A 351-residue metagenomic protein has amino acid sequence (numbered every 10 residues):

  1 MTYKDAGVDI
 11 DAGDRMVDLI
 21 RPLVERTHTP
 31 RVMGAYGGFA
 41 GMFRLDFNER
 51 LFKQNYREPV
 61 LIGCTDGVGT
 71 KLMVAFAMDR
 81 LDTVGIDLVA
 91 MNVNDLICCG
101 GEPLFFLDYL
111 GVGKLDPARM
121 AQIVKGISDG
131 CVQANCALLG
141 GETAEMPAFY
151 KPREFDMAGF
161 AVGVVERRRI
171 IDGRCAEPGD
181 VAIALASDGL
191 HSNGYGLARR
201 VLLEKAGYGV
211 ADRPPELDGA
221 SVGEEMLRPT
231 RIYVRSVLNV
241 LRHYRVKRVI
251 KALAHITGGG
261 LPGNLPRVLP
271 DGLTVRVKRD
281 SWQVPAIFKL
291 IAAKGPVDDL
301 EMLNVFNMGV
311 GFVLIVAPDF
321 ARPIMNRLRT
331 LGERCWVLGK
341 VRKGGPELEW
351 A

Functional and structural regions predicted by a protein language model:
M1-M33: N-terminal amphipathic/basic leader segments beginning at the initiator methionine
T2-A6, R119-A134, Y150-F155, G209 (+2 more regions): Glycine-/charge-enriched secondary-structure boundary and capping motifs
D9, D66, G179, H255 (+1 more regions): Residue-level signature of catalytic and energy-coupling elements of molecular machines, predominantly ATP/GTP-dependent
G13, E49-R50, V68-K71, E166-R169 (+4 more regions): Short, acidic Gly/Pro/Ser/Thr-rich loop/turn segments
V17, A121-V124, Y195: Hydrophobic face of alpha-helices
P22-D188: Glycine-rich phosphate/pyrophosphate-binding loop regions near the starts of catalytic domains
A40, G163-V165, A182, S187-H191 (+6 more regions): Glycine-rich beta-alpha junction loops
T65, D156, R169-G223, P262: Short, acidic (Asp/Glu-rich) active-site segment that either coordinates a divalent metal cofactor
